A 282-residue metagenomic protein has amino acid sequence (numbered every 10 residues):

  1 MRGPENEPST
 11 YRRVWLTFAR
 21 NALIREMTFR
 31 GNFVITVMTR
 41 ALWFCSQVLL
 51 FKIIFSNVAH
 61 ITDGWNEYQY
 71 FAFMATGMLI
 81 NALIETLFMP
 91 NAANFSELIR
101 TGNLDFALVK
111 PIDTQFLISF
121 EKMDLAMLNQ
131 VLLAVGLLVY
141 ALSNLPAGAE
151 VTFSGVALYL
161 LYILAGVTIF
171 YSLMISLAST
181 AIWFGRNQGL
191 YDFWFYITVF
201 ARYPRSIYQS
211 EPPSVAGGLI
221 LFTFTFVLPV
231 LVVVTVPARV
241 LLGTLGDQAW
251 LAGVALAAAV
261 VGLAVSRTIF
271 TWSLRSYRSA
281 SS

Functional and structural regions predicted by a protein language model:
R2-S282: Hydrophobic transmembrane alpha-helices and immediately adjacent juxtamembrane helices of multi-pass inner-membrane
